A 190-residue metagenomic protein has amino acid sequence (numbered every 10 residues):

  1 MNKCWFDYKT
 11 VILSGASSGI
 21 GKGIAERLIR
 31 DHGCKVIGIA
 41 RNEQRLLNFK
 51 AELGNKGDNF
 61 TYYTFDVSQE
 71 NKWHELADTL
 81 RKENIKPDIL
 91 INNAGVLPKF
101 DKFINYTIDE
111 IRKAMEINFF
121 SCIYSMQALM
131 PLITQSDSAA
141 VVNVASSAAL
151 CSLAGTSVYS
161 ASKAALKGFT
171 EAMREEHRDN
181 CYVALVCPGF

Functional and structural regions predicted by a protein language model:
S17-G19: Conserved glycine-rich cofactor-binding loop
G33-N48: Conserved glycine-rich Rossmann-like NAD(P)H-binding loop of the short-chain dehydrogenase/reductase
Q44, T64-E75, I108: The beta1-alpha1 cofactor-binding region of Rossmann-like NAD(H)/NADP(H)-dependent oxidoreductases
D101-F103, T107-R112: Substrate-binding pocket helix/loop in short-chain dehydrogenase/reductase
I104, L153-S157: Active-site loop immediately N-terminal to the catalytic Tyr-X3-Lys motif of short-chain dehydrogenase/reductase
M126, S162: Active-site helix of classical SDR
S146: Residue(s) in the substrate-gating loop at a strand-loop-helix junction that position the organic substrate next
